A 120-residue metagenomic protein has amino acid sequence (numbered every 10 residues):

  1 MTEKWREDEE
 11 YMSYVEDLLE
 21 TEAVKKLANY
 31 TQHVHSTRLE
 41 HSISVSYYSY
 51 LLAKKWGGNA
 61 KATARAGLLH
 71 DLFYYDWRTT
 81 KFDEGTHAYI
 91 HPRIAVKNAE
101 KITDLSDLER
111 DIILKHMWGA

Functional and structural regions predicted by a protein language model:
M1-A120: Metal-dependent phosphohydrolase cores
